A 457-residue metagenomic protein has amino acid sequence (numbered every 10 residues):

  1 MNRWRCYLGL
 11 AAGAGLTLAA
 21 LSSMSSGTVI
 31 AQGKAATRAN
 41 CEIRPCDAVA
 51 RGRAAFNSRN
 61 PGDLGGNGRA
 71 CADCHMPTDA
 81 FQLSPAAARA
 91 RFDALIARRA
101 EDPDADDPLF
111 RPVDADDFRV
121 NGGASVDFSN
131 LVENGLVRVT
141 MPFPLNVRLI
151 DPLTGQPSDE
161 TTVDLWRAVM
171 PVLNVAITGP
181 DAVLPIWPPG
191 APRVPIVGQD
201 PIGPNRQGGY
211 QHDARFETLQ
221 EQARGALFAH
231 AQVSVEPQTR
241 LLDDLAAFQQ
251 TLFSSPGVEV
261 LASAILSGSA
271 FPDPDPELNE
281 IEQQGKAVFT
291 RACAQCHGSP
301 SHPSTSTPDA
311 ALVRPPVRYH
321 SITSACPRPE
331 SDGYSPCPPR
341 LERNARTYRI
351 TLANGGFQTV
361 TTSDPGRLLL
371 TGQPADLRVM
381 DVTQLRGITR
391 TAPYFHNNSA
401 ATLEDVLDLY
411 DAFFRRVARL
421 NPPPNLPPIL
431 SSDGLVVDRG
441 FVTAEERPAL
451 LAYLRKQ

Functional and structural regions predicted by a protein language model:
M1-W4: N-terminal secretory signal peptides that target proteins for export/translocation
C6-L8, P45: Hydrophobic alpha-helical transmembrane segments of integral membrane proteins, especially multi-pass transporters
G9-S23: Bacterial N-terminal signal peptides
S25-Q457: Periplasmic c-type cytochrome electron-transfer domains
